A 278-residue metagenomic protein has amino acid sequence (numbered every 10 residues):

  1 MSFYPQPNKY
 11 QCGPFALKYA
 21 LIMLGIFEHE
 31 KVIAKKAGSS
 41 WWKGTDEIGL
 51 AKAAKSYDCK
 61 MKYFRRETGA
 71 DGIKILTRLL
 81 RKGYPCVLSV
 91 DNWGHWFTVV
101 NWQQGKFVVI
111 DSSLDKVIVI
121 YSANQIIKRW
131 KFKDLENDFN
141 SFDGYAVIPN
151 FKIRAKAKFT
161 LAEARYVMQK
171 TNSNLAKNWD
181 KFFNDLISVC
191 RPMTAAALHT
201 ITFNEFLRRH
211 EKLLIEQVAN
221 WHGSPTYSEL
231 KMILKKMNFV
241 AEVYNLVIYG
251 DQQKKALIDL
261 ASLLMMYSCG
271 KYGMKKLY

Functional and structural regions predicted by a protein language model:
S2-K43: A structured, charge-rich N-terminal accessory region that forms the first stable segment of a protein and links
G13-A16, D46, L50, G72: Stable alpha-helical elements in mature extracytoplasmic
K36, K62-V119, K275-K276: Active-site-adjacent substructure of cysteine-protease-like catalytic cores
S39-S40, W102-Y278: Noncatalytic regulatory segments and standalone regulatory/sensor domains
S40-A54: Short, surface-exposed acidic-centric catalytic microdomains
D58-K60: Active-site acidic/histidine clusters and adjacent loop/turn architecture that either coordinate catalytic ions
